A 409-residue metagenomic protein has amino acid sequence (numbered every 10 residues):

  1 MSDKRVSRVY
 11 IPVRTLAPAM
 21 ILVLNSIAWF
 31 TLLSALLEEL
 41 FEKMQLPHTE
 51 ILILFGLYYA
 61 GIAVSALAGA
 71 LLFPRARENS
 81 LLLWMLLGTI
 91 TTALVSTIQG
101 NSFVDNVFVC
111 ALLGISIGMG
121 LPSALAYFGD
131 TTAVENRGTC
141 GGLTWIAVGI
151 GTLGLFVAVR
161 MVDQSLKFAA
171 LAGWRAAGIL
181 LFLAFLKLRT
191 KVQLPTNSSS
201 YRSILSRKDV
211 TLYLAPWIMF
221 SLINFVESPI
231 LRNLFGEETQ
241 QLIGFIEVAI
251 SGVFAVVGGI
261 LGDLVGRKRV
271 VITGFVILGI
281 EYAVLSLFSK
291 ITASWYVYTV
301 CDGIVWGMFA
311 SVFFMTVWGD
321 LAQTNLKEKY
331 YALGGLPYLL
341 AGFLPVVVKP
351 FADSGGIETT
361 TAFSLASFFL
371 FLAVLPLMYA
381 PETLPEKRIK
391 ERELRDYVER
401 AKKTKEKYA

Functional and structural regions predicted by a protein language model:
S2-A60, K208-I243: Helix-loop boundary and gating motifs at the non-cytosolic
S2-P12, L188-P216, R392-A409: Juxtamembrane intracellular "pre-TM" segments in multi-pass secondary transporters
V64-E78, F254-R267, D353: Helix-to-loop junctions at the C-terminal end of transmembrane segments in multipass secondary transporters
L87-N101, V276-I291: C-terminal ends and interior cores of transmembrane alpha-helices in multi-pass membrane transporters/permeases
F103-G120, S294-A310: Hydrophobic core of transmembrane alpha-helices in multi-pass small-molecule transporters, especially MFS/SLC-type
M119-A133, M308-Q323: Intracellular juxtamembrane helix-capping segments at the cytosolic ends of symmetry-related transmembrane helices
K167-K187, T360-Y379: Symmetry-related core transmembrane helices of the 12-TM Major Facilitator Superfamily/SLC fold
T324-G355: A late C-terminal transmembrane helix in Major Facilitator Superfamily
